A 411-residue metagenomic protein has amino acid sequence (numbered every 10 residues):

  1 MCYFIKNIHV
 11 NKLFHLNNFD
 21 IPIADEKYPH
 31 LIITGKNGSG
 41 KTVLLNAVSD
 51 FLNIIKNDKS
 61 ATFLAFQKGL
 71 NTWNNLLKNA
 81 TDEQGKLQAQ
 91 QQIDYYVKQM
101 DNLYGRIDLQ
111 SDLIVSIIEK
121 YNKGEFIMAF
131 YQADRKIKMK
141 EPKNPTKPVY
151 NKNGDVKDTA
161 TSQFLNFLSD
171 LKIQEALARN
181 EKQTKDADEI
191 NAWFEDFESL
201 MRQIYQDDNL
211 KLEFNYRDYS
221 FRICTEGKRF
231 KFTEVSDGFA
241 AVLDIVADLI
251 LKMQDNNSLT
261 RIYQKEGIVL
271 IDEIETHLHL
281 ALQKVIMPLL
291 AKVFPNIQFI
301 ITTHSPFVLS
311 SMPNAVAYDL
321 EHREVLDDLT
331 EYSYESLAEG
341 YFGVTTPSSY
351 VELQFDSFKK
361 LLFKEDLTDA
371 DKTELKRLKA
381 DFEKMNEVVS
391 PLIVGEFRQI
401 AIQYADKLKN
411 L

Functional and structural regions predicted by a protein language model:
M1-N57, S220-P347: Switch/communication elements of ASCE P-loop NTPase nucleotide-binding domains
C2-Y3, E26, D101, G105 (+2 more regions): Extended helical coiled-coil dimerization/tether regions that scaffold and oligomerize large DNA-maintenance assemblies
F4, P288, K292, F307-L411: RecA-like P-loop NTPase motor core
N46-G124: Conserved P-loop NTP-binding catalytic core
V48, L52, I107, S111-I118 (+5 more regions): Hydrophobic, Leu/Ile/Phe/Ala-enriched alpha-helical segments that form helix-helix packing faces
G69, N74, D101-I204, Y334 (+4 more regions): Coupling/switch segment of ABC-type P-loop NTPase heads
L77, N256-N257, L362-D366: Secondary-structure edge/capping motif, primarily at the C-terminal ends of alpha-helices and the immediately following
A129-Q132, N209-N215, F221-R222, I301 (+1 more regions): A structural signal for short, well-ordered beta-strand segments and their strand-loop junctions that often border
